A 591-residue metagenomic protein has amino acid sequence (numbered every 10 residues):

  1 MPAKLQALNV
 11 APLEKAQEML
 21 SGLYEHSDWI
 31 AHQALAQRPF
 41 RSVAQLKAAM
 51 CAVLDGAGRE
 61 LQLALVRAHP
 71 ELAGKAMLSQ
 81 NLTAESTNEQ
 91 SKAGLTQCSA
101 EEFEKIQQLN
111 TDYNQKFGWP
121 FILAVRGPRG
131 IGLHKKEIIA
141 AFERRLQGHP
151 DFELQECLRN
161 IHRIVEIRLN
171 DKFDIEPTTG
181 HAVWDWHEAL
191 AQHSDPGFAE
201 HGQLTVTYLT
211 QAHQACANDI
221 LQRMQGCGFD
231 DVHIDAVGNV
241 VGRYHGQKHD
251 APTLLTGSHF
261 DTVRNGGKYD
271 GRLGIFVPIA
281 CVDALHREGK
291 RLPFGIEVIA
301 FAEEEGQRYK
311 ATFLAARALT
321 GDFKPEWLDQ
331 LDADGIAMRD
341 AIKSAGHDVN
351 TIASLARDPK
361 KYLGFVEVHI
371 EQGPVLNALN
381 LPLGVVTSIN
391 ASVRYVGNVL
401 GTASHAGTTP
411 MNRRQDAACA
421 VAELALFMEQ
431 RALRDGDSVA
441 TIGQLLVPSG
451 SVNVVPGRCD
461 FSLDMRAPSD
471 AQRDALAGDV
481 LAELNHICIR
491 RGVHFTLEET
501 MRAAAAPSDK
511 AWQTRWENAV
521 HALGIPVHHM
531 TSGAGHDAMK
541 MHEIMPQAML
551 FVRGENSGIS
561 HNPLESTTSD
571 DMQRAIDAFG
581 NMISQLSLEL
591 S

Functional and structural regions predicted by a protein language model:
A7-V10, G22-Y24, W29-L109, Y113 (+1 more regions): Aromatic-anchored, charged helix-turn/loop surface patch used as a conserved interaction hotspot
H181-G267: Acidic/His- and Gly-rich active-site-bordering loop/insert found across diverse amide/peptide-bond hydrolases
L204-L209, T441-G450, S462-D464, P468-S469 (+3 more regions): A short beta-alpha structural unit
D231, R291-L292, I352-A356, T408 (+4 more regions): Flexible, glycine/charged-enriched surface loops at secondary-structure junctions
G257-S258, P526-A578: Zn-dependent metallopeptidase/amidohydrolase metal-coordination segment
R264-D334: A generic, well-ordered mixed alpha/beta core segment in the N-terminal half of proteins
E304, R308-D470: Midchain, well-structured core segments that form catalytic/ion-binding scaffolds
H405, T409-R434, A482, G554-S591: His/Asp/Glu-rich mid-to-C-terminal helical/loop segments that flank catalytic regions of hydrolases
